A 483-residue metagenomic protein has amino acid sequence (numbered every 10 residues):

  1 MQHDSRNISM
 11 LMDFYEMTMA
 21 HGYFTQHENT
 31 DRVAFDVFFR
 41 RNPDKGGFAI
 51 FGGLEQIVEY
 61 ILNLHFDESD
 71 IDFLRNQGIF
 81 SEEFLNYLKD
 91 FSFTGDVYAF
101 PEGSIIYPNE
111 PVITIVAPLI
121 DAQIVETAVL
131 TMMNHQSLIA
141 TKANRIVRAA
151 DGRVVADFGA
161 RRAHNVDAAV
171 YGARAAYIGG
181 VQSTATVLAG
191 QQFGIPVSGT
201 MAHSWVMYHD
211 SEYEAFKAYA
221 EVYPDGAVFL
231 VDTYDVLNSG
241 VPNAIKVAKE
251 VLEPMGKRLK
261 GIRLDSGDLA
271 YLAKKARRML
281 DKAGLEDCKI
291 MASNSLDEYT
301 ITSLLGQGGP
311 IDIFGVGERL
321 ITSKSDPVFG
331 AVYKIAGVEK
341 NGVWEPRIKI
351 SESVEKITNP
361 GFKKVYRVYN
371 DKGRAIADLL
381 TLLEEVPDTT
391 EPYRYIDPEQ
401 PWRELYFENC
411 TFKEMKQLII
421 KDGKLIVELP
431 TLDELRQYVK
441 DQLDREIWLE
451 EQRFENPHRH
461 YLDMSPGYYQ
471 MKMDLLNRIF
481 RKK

Functional and structural regions predicted by a protein language model:
M1-R32, R41-P43, I79, L85-T94 (+6 more regions): Buried, small/hydrophobic-residue-enriched core segments of structured protein domains
Q2-D31, D44-G46, L296-K483: Gly/Ser/Thr/Ala-enriched C-terminal appendages of enzymes
V33-K89: N-terminal, Lys/Arg-enriched amphipathic/low-complexity engagement segments that precede the first folded domain
E59-N63, A99-P101, I106: An N-terminal, globular interaction/scaffold subdomain
D72-F73, T141-R145, G159, E451-H458: Short coil/turn segments at secondary-structure boundaries
Q77-L85, N165, E391-E399: Short, positively charged
G256-K257, L285-C288, I313: Non-catalytic interaction surface on structured domains
R263-G267, C288-L296, F314-R319: Glycine-rich beta-strand-to-loop/alpha-helix junction loops that act as flexible
